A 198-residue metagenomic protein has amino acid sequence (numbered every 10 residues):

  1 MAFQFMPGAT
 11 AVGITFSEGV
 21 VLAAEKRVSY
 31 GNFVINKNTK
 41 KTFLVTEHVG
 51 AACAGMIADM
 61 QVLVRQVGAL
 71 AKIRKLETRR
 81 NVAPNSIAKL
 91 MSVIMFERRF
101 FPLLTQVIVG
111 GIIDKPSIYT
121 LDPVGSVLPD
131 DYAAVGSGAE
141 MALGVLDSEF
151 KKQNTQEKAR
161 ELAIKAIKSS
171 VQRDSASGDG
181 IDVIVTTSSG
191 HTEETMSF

Functional and structural regions predicted by a protein language model:
M1-F198: Long, low-complexity N-terminal extensions
